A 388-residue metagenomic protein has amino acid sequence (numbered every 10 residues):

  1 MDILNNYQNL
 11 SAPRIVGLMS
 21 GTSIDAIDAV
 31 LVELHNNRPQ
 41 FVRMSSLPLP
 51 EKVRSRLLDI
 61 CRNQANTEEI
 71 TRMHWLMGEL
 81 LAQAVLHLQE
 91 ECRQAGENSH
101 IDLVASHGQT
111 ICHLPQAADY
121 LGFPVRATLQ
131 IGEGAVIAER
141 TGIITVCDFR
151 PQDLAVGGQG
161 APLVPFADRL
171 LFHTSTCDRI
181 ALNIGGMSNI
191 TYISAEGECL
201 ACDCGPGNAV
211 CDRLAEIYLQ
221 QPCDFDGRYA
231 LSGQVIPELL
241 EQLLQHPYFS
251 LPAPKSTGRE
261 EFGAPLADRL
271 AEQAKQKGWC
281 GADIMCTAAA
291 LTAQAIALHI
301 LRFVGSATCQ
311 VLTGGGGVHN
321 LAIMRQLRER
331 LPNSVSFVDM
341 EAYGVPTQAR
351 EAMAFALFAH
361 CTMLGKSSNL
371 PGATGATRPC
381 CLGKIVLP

Functional and structural regions predicted by a protein language model:
Y7-M44, D178-S194: Gly/Thr-rich phosphate-binding beta-strand-loop-beta motif of the actin/hexokinase/Hsp70
S11-R14, A26-F41, S45-L49, L200-A293 (+2 more regions): Conserved ATP-utilizing enzyme core subdomain
A12-R14, L121-T128, A135, E139 (+2 more regions): Phosphate-binding/catalytic loop of phosphoryl-transfer enzymes
I24, C286, A290, E341-P388: Glycine-rich phosphate-binding/hydrolytic loop that grips phosphoryl groups
V42-L76: Conserved non-catalytic scaffold segment of RNase H-like nuclease domains
Q64, E68-I131: Short beta-strand-loop/turn "lid" adjacent to the catalytic site in phosphate-handling enzymes
L80-Q89, G281-A307: Phosphate/ATP-binding catalytic cores across multiple sugar-kinase/actin-like superfamilies, primarily ASKHA
I111, T308-R330: Glycine-rich phosphate-binding loops at beta-strand->alpha-helix junctions
